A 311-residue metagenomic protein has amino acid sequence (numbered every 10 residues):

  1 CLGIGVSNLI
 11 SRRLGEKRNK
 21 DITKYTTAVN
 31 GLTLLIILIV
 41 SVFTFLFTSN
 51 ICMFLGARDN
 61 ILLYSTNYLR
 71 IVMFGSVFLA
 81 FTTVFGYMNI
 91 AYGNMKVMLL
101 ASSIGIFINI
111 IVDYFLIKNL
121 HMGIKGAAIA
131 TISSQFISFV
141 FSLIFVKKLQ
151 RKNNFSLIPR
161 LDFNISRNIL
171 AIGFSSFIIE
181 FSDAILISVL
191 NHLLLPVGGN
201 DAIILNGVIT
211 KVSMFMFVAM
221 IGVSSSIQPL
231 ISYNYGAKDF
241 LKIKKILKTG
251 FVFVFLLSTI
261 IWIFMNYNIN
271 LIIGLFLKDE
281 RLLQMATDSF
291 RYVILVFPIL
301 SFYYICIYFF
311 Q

Functional and structural regions predicted by a protein language model:
C1-V42, L79-M98, L205-I263, Y267-I269 (+1 more regions): Small-residue-rich hydrophobic transmembrane alpha-helices
T33, V72, M98, S102 (+8 more regions): Residue-level signature of transmembrane alpha-helical cores of multipass secondary-active transporters and flippases
I36, I104-N109, A130-S138, T210-S213 (+2 more regions): Transmembrane alpha-helical core residues of multi-pass small-molecule transporters, especially secondary transporters
I39-R70, I260-L283, T287: Short membrane-interface helical motifs at transmembrane helix boundaries in multi-pass membrane transporters
C52-D59, F115-M122, S182-K211, F215 (+2 more regions): Helix-terminus/linker motif at the lipid-water interface of multi-pass membrane proteins
D59-T82, M214, E280-C306: Alpha-helical transmembrane segments of multi-pass membrane proteins
I106-F139, Y267-I269, Q284: Membrane-interface helix-loop junctions in multi-pass transport and translocation proteins
T131, V140-D183: Interhelical loop/hinge segments that connect adjacent transmembrane helices in multipass membrane
